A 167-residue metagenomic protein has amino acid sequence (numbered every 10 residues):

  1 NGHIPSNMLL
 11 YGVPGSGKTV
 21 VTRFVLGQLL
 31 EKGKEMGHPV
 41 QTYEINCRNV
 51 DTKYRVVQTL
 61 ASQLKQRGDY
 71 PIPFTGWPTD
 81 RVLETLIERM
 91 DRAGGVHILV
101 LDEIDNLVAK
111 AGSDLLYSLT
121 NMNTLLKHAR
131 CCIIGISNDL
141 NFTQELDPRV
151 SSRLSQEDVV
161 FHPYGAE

Functional and structural regions predicted by a protein language model:
G2-S6, T22, L26, P39-Q41 (+1 more regions): Mid-core helix/loop region of P-loop NTP-binding domains shared across ATPases and GTPases
L10: Hydrophobic anchor at the beta1->P-loop junction of P-loop NTPases
V13-V40: P-loop NTPase Walker A phosphate-binding motif
